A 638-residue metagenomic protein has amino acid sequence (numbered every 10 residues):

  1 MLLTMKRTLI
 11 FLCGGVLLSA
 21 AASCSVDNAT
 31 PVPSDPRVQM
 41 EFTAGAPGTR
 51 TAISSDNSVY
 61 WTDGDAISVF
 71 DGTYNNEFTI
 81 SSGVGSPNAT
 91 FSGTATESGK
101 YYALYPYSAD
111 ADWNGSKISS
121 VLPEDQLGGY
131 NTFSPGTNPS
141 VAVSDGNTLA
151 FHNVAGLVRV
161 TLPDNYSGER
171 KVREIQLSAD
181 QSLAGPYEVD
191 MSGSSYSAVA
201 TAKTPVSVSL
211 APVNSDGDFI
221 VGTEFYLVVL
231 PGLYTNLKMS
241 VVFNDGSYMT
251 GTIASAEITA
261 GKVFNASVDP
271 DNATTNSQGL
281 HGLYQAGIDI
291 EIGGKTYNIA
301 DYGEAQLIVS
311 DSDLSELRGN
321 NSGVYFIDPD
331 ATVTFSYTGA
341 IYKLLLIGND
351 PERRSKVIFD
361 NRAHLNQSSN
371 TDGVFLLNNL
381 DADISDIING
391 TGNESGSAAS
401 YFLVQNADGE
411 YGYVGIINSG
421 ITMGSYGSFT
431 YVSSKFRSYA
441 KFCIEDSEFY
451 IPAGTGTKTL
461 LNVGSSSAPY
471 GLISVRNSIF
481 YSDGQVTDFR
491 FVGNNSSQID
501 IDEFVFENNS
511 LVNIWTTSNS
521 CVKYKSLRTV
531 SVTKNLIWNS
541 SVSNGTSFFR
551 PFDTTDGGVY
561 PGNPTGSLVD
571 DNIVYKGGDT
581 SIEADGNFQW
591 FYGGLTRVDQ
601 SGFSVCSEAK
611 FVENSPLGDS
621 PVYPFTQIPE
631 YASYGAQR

Functional and structural regions predicted by a protein language model:
M1-T4: Short, Lys/Arg-enriched N-terminal segments with co-localized hydrophobic residues within the first ~10-30 amino acids
K6-A286: Sec-type signal peptide cleavage vicinity
A46-P47, D71-T73, Y105-D110, T161-S167 (+9 more regions): Short, flexible beta-strand-to-coil junctions
W61, A95-S98, L314-S322, Y337-I341 (+1 more regions): Flexible, charged surface loops at secondary-structure boundaries
G64-A66, S98-K100, S322-V324, K343 (+1 more regions): A common structural microfeature
S277-S336, T626-A636: Acidic Gly/Asp/Thr-rich repetitive segments characteristic of extracellular carbohydrate-active and adhesion proteins
V333-R638: Extracellular beta-rich repeat passengers
